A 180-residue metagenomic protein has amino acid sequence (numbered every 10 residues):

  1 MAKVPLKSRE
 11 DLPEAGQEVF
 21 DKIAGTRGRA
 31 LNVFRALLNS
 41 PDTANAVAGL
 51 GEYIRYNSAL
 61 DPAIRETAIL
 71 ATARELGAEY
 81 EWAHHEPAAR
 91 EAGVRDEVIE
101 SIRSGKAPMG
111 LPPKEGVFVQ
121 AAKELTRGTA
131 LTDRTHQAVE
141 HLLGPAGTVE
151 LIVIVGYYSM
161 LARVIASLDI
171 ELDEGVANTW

Functional and structural regions predicted by a protein language model:
M1-W180: Hydrophobic alpha-helical segments
